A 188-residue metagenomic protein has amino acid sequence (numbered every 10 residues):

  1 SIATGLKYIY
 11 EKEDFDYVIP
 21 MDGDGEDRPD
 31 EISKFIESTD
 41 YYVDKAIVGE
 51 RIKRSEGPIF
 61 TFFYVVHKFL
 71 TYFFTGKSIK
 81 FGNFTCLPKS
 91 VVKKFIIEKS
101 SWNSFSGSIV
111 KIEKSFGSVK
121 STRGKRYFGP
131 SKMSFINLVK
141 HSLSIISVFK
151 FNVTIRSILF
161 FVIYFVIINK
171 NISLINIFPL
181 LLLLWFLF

Functional and structural regions predicted by a protein language model:
I2-I9, Y17-P20, E26-N103, K125-I136 (+1 more regions): Acceptor/aglycone-binding surface of glycosyltransferases and processive sugar-polymer synthases
E11, G25, V43-D44, P88 (+2 more regions): Serine/threonine-rich low-complexity intrinsically disordered regions
K12, F73-F74, I112, F149: Alpha-helical structural context
G107, K111-F188: Hydrophobic helical membrane-anchoring modules
